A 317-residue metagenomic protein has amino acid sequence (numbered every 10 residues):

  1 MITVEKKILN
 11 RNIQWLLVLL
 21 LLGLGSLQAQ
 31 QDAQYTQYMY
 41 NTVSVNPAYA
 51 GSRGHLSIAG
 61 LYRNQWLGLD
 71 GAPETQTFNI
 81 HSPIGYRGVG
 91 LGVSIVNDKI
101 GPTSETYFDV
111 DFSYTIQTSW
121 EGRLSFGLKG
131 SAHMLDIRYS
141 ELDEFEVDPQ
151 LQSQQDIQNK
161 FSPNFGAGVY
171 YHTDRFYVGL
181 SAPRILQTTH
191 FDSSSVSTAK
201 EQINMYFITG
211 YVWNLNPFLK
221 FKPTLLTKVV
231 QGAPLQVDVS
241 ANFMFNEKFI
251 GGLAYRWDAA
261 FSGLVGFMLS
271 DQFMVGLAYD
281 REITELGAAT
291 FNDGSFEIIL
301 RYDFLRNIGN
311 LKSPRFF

Functional and structural regions predicted by a protein language model:
M1-Q34, A241, F304, F316-F317: Bacterial Sec-dependent N-terminal signal peptides
Q30-F317: Subset of outer-membrane beta-barrel
